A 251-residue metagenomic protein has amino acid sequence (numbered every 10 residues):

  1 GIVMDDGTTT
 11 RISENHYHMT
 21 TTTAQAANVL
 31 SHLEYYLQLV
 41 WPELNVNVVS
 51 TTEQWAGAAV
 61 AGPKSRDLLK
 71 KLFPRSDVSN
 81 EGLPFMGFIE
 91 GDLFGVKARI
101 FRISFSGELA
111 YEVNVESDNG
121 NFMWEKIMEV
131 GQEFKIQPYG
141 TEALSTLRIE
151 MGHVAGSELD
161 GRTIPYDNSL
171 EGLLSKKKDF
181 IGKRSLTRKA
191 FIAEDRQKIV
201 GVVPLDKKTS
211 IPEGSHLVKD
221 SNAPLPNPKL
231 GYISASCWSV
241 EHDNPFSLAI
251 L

Functional and structural regions predicted by a protein language model:
I2-M4: Acidic, proline/glycine-enriched N-terminal capping motif
T8: Glycine-rich, Trp-frequent "lid" loop and neighboring beta-strands that shape and gate the flavin cofactor pocket
I12-L251: Conserved, structured C-terminal
